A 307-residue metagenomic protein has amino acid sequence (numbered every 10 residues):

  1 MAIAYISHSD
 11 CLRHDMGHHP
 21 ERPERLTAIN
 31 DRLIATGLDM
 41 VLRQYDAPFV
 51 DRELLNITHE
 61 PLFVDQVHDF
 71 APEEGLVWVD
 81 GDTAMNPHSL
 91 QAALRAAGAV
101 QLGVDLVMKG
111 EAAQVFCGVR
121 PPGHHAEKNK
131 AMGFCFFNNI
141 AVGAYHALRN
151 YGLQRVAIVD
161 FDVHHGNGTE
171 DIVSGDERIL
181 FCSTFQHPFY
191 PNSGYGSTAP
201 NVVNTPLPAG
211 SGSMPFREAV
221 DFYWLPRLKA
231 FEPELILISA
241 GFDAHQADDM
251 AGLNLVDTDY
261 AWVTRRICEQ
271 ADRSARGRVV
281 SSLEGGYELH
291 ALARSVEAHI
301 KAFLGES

Functional and structural regions predicted by a protein language model:
M1-V159, H164-S307: HDAC/HDAC-like amidohydrolase catalytic core signature
